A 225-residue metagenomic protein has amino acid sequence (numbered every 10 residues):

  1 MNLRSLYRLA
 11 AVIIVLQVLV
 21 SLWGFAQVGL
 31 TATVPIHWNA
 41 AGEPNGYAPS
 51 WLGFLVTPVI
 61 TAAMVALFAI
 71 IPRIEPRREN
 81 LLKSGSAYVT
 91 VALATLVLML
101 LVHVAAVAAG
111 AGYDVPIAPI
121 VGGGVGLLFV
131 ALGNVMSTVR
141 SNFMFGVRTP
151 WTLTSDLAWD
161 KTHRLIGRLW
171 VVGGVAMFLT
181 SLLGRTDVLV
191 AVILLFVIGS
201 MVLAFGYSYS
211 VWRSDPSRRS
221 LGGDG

Functional and structural regions predicted by a protein language model:
S5-G24: N-terminal signal-anchor transmembrane alpha helix
L6-A11, V56-I60, V65-F68, Y88-L98 (+1 more regions): Select subsegments of transmembrane alpha-helices in polytopic membrane proteins, especially boundary-proximal
I13-I14, G46-A63, V115-L132, L195-F196: Alpha-helical transmembrane segments
W23-F54, F145-T154: Active-site and channel-lining beta-strand-loop segments that bind or position nucleotide-derived/phosphorylated
G24-V28, A62-E75, A131-V147, Y207-D215: Membrane-water interface of transmembrane alpha-helices
A69-P119: Ordered, amphipathic secondary-structure segments that act as subunit-interaction surfaces in large macromolecular
F143-G222: Terminal transmembrane helical module of multi-pass membrane proteins
